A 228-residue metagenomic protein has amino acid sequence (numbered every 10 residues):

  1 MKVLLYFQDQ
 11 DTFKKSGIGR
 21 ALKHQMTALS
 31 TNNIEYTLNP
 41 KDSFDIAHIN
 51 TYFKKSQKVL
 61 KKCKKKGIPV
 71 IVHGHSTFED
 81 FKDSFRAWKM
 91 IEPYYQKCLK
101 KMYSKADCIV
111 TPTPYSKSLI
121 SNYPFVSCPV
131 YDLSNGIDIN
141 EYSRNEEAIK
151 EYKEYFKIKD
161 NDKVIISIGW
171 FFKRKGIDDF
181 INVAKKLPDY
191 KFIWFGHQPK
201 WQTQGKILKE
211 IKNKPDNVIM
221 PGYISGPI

Functional and structural regions predicted by a protein language model:
D9-D11, I168-F172, Q198-P199, I224: Short donor-sugar binding/catalytic loops of nucleotide-sugar-dependent glycosyltransferases, especially enzymes
T37, V218-I228: Conserved active-site histidine-acidic residue motif and adjacent donor-binding/catalytic loop of glycosyltransferases
I46-H48, K62-F81, C108-V110, Y131-D132: Active-site proximal beta-strand in glycosyltransferases
M90-I109: Membrane-proximal helix-turn-helix segments that form the acceptor-binding/catalytic region of lipid-linked
Y115, G136: Carbohydrate-associated surface elements
S121, I137-E151: Acidic anion/phosphate-binding donor-loop and adjacent secondary structure in glycosyltransferase catalytic cores
I137, K191-K206, G222: Glycosyltransferase donor-sugar binding loop
K159-K175, I181-K185, I193: Conserved donor-binding/catalytic core segment of Leloir-type glycosyltransferases
